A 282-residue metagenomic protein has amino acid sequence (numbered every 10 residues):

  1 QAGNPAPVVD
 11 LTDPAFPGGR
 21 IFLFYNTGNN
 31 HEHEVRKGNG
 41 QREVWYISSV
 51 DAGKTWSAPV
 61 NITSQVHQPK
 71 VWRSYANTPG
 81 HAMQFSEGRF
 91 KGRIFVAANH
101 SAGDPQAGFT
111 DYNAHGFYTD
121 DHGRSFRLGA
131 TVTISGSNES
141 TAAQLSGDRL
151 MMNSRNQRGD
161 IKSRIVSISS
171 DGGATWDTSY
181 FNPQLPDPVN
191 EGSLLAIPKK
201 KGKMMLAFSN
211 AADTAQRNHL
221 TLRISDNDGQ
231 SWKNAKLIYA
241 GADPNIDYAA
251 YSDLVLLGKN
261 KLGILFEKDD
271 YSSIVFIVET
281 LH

Functional and structural regions predicted by a protein language model:
Q1-H282: Asp-box/BNR beta-propeller blade signature and adjacent active/binding-site loops in extracellular glycan-interacting
